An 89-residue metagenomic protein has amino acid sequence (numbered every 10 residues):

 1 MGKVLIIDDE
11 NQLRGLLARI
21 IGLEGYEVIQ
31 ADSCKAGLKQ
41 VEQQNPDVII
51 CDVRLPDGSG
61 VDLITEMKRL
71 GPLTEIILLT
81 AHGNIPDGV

Functional and structural regions predicted by a protein language model:
D8: Conserved acidic carboxylate
N11-I29: Two-component/phosphorelay signaling modules centered on CheY-like receiver
Q30, L55-G58: Residue-level signal for the "D+5" position in two-component response regulator receiver
S33-A36, S59-D62: Acidic catalytic/metal-coordinating carboxylates
E42-Q44, E66-T74: Conserved phosphotransfer cores of two-component systems
D52, T80: Active-site residues of response regulator receiver
V61-D62, R69, G83-V89: Alpha4 helix (beta4-alpha4-beta5 surface) of REC/receiver domains from two-component response regulators
